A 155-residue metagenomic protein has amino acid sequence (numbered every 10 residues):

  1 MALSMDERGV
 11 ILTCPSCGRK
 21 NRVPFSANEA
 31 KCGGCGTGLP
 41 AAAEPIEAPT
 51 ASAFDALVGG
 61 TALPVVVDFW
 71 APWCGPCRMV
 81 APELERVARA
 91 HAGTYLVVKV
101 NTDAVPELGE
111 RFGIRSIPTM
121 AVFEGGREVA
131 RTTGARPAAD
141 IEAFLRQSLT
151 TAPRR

Functional and structural regions predicted by a protein language model:
C14-C17, C32-C35: Short cysteine-rich clusters marking metal-coordination/redox-active sites
N21, L39, A81: Cys/His-rich microdomains that often coordinate metals
G36-P45: Short Cys/His-rich micro-motifs in 6-15 aa windows
E47-V65: A short beta-strand-turn-helix
A48-P49, A81-E107, I114: Thiol-based oxidoreductase modules, predominantly thioredoxin-like and allied folds used for disulfide exchange
A62-L63, F69-W73, S116: Short pre-active-site segment immediately N-terminal to redox-active cysteine/selenocysteine motifs in thiol-based
F69-E83: Conserved redox-active cysteine motifs that mediate thiol-disulfide chemistry, especially di-cysteine Cys-X(1-2)-Cys
S116-R155: Non-catalytic, surface beta->alpha helical segment in thiol-disulfide oxidoreductase systems
